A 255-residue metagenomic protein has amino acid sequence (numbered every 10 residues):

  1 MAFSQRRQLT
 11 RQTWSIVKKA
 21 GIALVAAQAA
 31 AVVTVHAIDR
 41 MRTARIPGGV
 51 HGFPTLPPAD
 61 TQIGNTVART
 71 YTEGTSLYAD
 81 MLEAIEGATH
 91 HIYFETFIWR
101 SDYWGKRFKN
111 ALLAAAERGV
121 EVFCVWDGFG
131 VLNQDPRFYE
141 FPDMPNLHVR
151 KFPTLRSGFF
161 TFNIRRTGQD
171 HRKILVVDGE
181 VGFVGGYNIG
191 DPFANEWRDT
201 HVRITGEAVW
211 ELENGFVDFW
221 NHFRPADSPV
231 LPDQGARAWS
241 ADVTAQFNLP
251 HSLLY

Functional and structural regions predicted by a protein language model:
A2-R150, R156-Y255: Charged, low-complexity intrinsically disordered terminal segments
